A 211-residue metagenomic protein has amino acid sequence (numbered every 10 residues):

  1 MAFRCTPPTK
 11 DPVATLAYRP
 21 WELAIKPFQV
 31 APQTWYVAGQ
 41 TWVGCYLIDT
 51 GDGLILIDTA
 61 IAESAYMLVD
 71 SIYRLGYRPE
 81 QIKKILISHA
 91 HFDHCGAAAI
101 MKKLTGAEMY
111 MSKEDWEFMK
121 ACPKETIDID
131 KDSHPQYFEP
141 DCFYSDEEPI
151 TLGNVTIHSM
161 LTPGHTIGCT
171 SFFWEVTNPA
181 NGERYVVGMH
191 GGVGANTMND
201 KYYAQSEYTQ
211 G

Functional and structural regions predicted by a protein language model:
M1-A24: N-terminal pre-domain segments of enzymes
R19-L23, T59-A62, C122-K131, T197-Q210: Acidic/histidine-rich helix-loop elements that form or flank divalent-metal/phosphate-binding sites at the catalytic
W21-L75, P79, F172-G192: Conserved beta-strand hairpin/beta-sheet module of binuclear metal-dependent hydrolase folds, prominently
P27-T34, I129-D132, T151-I157: Short Pro/Gly-enriched beta-strand edge/turn motifs at strand-loop
Q33, I48, D58, L68 (+6 more regions): Divalent metal-coordination and catalytic microenvironments
Y36, L47, I55-I57, K83-I87 (+5 more regions): Structural recognition of the beta-strand scaffold that forms the well-ordered cores of secreted hydrolase catalytic
L54, I61-E63, E147-T151, T156-G211: Metallo-beta-lactamase
E63-S64, Y73-P149, T177: Active-site HxH/HxHxD metal-binding segment of metal-dependent hydrolases
